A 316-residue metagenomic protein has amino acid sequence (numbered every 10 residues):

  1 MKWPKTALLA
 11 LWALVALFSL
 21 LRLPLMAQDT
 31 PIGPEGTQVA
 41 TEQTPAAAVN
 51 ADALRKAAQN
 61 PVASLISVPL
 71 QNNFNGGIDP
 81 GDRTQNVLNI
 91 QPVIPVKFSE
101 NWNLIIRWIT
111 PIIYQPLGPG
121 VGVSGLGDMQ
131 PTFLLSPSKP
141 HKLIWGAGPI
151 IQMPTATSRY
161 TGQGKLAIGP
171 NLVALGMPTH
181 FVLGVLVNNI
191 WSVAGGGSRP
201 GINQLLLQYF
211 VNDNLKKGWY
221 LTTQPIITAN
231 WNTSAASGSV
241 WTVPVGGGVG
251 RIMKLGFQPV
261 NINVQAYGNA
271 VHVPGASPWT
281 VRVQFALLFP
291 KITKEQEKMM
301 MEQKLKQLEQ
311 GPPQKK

Functional and structural regions predicted by a protein language model:
M1, L23-A27: Cys/His-rich metal-coordination motifs, chiefly Zn-binding "fingers/knuckles"
M1-L11: Bacterial N-terminal signal peptides that target proteins for export
L8-L9, L17, S136, M177: Intrinsically disordered, low-complexity regulatory segments enriched in acidic/serine/proline/glutamine/glycine
A10-P24: Bacterial N-terminal signal peptides
D29-K316: Transmembrane beta-barrel domains of Gram-negative outer membranes and organellar outer membranes
